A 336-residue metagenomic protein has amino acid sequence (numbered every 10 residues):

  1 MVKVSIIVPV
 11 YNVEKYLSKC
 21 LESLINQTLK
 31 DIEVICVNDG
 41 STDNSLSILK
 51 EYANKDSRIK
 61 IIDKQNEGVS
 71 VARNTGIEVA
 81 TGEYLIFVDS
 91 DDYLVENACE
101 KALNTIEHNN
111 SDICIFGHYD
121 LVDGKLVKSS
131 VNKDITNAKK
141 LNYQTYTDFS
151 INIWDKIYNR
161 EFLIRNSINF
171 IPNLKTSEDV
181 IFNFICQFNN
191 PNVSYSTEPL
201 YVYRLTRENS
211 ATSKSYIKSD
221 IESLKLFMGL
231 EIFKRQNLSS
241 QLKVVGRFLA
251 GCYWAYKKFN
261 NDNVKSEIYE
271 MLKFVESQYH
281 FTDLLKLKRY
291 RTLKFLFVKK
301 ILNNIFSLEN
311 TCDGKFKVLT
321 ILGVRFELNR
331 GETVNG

Functional and structural regions predicted by a protein language model:
M1-N26: N-proximal low-complexity "stem/linker" segments adjacent to membrane-targeting elements
K3, F259-G336: Membrane-interface aromatic/basic loop that binds lipid-linked glycans or pyrophosphate carriers, typified by
S23, N38-S47: A conserved acidic beta->alpha catalytic loop
D31-G40, K60-Q65, D89-S90: Short beta-strand/loop segment that forms part of the nucleotide-sugar
K64-A80, K101: Glycine-rich, basic loop-to-helix element that forms the pyrophosphate-binding segment of sugar-nucleotide handling
V69, S90-S196, Y201-S219: Donor-binding/catalytic cores of nucleotide-activated saccharide and glycerol-phosphate transferases/polymerases
L85: Short aromatic/hydrophobic "clamp" motif used to bind/position activated sugar donors
P191, E198-R207, S213-S239, D262-Y279: Catalytic core of nucleotide-sugar-dependent glycosyltransferases
